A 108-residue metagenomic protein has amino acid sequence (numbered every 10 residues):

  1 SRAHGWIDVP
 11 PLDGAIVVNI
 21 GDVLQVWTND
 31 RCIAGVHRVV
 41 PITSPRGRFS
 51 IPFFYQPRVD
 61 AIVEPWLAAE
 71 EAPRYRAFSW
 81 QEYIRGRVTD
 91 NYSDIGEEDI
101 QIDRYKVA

Functional and structural regions predicted by a protein language model:
S1-A108: C-terminal flanking tails of non-heme Fe-dependent oxygenases
